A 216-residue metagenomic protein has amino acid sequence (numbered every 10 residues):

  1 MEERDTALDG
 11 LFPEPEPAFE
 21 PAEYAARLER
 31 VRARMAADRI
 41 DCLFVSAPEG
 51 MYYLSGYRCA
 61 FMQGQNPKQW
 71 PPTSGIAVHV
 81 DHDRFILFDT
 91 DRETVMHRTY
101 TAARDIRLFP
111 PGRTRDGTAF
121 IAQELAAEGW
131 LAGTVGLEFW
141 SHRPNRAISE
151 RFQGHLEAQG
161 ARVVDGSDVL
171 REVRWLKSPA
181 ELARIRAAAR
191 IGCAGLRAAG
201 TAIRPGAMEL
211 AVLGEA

Functional and structural regions predicted by a protein language model:
M1-F12, L28, F109-A216: Flexible, acidic/His-enriched mid-domain "rim/lid" segments that flank
E2-F120: N-terminal accessory/capping or targeting/presequence segment of soluble
